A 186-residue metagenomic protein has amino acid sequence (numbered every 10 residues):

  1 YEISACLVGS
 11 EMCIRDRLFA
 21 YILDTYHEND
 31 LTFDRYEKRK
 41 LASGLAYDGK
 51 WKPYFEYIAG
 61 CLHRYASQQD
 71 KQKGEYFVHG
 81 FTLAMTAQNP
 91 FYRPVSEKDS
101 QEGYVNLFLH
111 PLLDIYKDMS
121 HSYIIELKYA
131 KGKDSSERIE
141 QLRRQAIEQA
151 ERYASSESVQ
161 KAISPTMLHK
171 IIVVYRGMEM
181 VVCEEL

Functional and structural regions predicted by a protein language model:
Y1-G9, C13: Single conserved hydrophobic/aromatic residue that forms the stacking wall/gate of nucleotide- or nucleobase-binding
A5, D16-A20, G132: Alpha-helical oligomerization interfaces and scaffolds
E11, R15-R64: Leucine-rich, amphipathic alpha-helical/linker segments
Y47, W51-L186: Structural signature of nuclease core domains in nucleic-acid processing machines
